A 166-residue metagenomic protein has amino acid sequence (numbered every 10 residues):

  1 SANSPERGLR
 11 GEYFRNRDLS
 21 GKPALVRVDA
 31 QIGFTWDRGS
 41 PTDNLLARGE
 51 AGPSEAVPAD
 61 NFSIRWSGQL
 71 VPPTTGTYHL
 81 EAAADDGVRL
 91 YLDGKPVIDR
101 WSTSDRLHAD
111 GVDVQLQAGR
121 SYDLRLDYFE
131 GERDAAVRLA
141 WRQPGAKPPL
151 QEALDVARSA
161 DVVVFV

Functional and structural regions predicted by a protein language model:
S1-H79, A83-V166: Extracellular/secretory pathway-exposed regions associated with glycan biology
